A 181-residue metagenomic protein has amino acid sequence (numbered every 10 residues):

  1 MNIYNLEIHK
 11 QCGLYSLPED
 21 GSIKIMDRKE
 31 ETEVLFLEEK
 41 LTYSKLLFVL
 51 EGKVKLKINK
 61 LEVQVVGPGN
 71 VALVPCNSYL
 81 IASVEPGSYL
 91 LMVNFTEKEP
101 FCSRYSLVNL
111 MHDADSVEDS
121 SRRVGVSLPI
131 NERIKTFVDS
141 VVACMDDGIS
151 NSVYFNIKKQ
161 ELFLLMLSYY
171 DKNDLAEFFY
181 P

Functional and structural regions predicted by a protein language model:
M1-E19, P129, D147-S150: A short, N-terminal "cap"/entry segment at the start of jelly-roll beta-barrel domains of the cupin/DSBH fold
M1-Q11, K40, L46, I58 (+1 more regions): Charged/polar interaction segments and conserved charged motifs
E19-S116, N151: N-terminal regulatory/effector-sensing and dimerization cores that precede helix-turn-helix DNA-binding domains
L56, M166-Y170: Hydrophobic recognition helices of helix-based DNA-binding modules
F101, D174-L175: Short, solvent-exposed secondary-structure capping/transition elements
V108-L165, N173: Amphipathic alpha-helical segments enriched in hydrophobic/aromatic residues interleaved with Lys/Arg
A176-P181: Short, intrinsically disordered, charge-balanced linker/junction segments flanking boundaries in proteins
